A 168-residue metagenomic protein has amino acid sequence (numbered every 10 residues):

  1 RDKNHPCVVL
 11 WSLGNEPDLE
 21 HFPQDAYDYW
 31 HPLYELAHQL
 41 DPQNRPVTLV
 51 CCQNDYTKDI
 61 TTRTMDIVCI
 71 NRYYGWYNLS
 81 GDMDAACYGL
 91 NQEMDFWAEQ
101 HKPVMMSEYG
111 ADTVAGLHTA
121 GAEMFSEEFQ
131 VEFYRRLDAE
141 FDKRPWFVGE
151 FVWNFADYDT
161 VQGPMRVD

Functional and structural regions predicted by a protein language model:
R1-Q24, V148: Active-site groove signature of glycoside hydrolases
V9-W11, D28-D41, V47, C51-C52 (+1 more regions): Substrate-binding clefts and catalytic carboxylate motifs of secreted carbohydrate-active enzymes
